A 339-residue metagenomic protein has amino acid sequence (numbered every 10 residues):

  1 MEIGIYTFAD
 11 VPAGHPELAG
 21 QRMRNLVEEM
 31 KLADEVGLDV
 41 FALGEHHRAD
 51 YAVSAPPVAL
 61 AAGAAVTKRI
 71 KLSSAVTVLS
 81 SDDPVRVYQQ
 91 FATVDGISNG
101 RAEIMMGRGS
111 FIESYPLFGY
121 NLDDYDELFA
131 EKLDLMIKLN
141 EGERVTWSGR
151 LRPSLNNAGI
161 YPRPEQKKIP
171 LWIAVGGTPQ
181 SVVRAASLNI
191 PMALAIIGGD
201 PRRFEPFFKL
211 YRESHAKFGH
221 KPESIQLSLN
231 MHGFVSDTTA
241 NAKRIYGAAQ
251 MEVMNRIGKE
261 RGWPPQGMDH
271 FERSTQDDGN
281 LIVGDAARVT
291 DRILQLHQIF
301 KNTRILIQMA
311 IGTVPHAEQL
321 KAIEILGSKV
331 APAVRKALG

Functional and structural regions predicted by a protein language model:
M1-K71, K167-I169: N-terminal beta1-alpha1-beta2 module of alpha/beta enzyme domains
I3, G37, E45, G63 (+8 more regions): Conserved, mostly hydrophobic/aromatic
I3-T7, F41-L43, L72-S74, A102-M106 (+4 more regions): Hydrophobic faces of well-ordered beta-strands that scaffold small-molecule active sites in alpha/beta enzyme cores
I5, E35, D126-I160, P201-T303 (+1 more regions): An alpha-helical appendage that flanks or caps ligand/catalytic pockets
A9-R24, T77-P84, K167-G177, D277-D285: Active-site mouth loops of central-metabolism enzymes
D34, L60-K68, F91, D95-R101 (+3 more regions): Acidic (Asp/Glu)-rich catalytic clusters
V40-G63, V78, S110, G198-G199 (+1 more regions): Glycine-rich, proline-tolerant flexible connector loops at the mouths of alpha/beta enzymes
D83-I190, R202-E205, K209, A216-K217 (+1 more regions): Internal, glycine-rich beta/alpha segment that forms the wall or movable "lid" of small-molecule/cofactor binding
